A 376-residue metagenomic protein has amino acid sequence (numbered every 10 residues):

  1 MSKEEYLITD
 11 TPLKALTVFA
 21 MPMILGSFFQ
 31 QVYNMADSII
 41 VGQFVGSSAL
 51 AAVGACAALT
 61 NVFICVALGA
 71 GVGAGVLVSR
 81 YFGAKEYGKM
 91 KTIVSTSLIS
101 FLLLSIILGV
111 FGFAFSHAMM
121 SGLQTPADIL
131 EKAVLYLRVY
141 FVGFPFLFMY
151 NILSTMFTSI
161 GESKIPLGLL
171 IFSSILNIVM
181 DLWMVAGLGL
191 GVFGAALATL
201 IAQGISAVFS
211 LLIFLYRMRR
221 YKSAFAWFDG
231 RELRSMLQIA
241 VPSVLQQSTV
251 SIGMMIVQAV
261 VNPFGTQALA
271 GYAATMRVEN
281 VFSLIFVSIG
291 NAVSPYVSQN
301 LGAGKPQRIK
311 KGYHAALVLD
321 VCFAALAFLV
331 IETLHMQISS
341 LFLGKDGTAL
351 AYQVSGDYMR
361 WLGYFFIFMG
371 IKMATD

Functional and structural regions predicted by a protein language model:
M1-A20, V78-G143, G187-V241, V297-F365: Short alpha-helical transmembrane segments in multi-pass integral membrane proteins
L7-F44, A58-G73, L77, L102-G109 (+5 more regions): N-terminal transmembrane alpha-helices
V18-D37, V139, S173, A202-S206 (+4 more regions): Transmembrane helical elements of multi-pass membrane transporters/channels
M21, D37, A74, F115-S116 (+10 more regions): Hydrophobic/aromatic residues in alpha-helical transmembrane segments
F28, V32-L50, M120-A127, W183-L190 (+3 more regions): Helix-terminus/linker motif at the lipid-water interface of multi-pass membrane proteins
V45-A58, A133-L137, A196, T266-V281 (+1 more regions): Small-residue hotspots at the loop-to-helix junctions and early N-terminal turns of transmembrane alpha-helices
L50-V110, L147-P166, G271-H335, G370-D376: Small-residue-rich hydrophobic transmembrane alpha-helices
H117, V142-Y150, S154-T158, I165-A207: Helix-loop-helix hairpin linking two adjacent transmembrane segments in secondary transporters
